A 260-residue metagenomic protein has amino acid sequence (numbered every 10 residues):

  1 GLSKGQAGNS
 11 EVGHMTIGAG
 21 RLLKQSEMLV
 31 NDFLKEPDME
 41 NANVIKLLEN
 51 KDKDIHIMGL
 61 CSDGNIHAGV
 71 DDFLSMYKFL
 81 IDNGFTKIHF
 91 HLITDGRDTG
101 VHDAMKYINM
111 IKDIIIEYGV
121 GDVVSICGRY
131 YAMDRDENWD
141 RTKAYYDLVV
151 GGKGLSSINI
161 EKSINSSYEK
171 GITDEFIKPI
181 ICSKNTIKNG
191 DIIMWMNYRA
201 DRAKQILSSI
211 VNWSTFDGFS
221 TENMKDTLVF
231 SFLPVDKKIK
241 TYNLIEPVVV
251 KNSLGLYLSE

Functional and structural regions predicted by a protein language model:
G1-Y130, D140, E222-E260: Active-site nucleophile/metal-coordination loop of metallo-enzymes that catalyze phosphate/sulfate and related
G8-S10, M15, K170-T173, D191: Preference for short coil/turn "hinge" residues that link or interrupt alpha-helices
I17, W195-M196: Short hydrophobic-aromatic micro-motifs
K53, I57, N189, R202: Anion-binding catalytic surfaces of enzymes that hydrolyze or transfer phosphate/sulfate esters
T99-K188, M194-W195, D201-A203, V211-D217 (+1 more regions): Long, well-ordered, tryptophan-enriched scaffold segments
